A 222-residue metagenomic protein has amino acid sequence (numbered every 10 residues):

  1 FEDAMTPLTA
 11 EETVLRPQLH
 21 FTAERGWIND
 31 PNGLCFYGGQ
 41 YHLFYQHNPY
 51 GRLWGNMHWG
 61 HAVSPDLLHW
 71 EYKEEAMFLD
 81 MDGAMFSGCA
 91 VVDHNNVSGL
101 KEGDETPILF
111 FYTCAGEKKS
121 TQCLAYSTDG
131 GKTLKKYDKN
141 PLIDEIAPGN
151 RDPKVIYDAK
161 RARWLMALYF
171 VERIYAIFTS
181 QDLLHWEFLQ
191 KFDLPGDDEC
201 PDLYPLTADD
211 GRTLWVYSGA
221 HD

Functional and structural regions predicted by a protein language model:
F1-P153, Y157-P201, P205-D222: Beta-rich carbohydrate-recognition and catalytic domains
